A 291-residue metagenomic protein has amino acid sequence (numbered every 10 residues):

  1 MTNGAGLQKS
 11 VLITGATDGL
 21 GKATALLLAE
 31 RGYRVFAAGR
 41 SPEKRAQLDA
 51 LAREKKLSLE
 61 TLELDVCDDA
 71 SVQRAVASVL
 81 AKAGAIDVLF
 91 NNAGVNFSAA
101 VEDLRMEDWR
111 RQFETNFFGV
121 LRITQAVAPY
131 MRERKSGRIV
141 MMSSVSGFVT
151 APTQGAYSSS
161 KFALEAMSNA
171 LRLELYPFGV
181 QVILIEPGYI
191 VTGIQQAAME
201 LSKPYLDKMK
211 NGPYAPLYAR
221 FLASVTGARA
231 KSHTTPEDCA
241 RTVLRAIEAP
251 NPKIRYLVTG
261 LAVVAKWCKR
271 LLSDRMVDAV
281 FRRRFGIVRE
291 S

Functional and structural regions predicted by a protein language model:
T17-D18: Conserved glycine-rich cofactor-binding loop
R31-Q47: Conserved glycine-rich Rossmann-like NAD(P)H-binding loop of the short-chain dehydrogenase/reductase
L64-R74, M106: The beta1-alpha1 cofactor-binding region of Rossmann-like NAD(H)/NADP(H)-dependent oxidoreductases
A100-V101, D108-R110: Substrate-binding pocket helix/loop in short-chain dehydrogenase/reductase
T124, S160: Active-site helix of classical SDR
S144: Residue(s) in the substrate-gating loop at a strand-loop-helix junction that position the organic substrate next
P177-R229: C-terminal beta-strand-loop-alpha-helix "lid" module of Rossmann-like NAD(P)-dependent dehydrogenases
